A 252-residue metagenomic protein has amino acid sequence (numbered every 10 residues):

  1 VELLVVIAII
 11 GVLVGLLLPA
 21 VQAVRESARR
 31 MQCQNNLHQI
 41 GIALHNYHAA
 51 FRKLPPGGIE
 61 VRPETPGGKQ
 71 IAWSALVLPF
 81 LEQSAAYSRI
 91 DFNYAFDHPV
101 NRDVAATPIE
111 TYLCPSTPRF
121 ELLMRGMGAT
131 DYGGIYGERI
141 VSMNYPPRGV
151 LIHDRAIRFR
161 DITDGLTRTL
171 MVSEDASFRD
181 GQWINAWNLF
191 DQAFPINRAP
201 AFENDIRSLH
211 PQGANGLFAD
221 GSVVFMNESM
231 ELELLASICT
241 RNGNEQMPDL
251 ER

Functional and structural regions predicted by a protein language model:
V1-L3, V24: Glycine-centered recognition micro-motifs in short, flexible terminal segments and loops
L4-A20: Alpha-helical hydrophobic helix detector
V12, L16, S27-R252: Surface-exposed loop/linker segments characteristic of extracytoplasmic
V21-S27: Ser/Thr-glycine-rich phosphate-binding loops at phosphate-binding pockets of nucleotides, nucleotide cofactors
